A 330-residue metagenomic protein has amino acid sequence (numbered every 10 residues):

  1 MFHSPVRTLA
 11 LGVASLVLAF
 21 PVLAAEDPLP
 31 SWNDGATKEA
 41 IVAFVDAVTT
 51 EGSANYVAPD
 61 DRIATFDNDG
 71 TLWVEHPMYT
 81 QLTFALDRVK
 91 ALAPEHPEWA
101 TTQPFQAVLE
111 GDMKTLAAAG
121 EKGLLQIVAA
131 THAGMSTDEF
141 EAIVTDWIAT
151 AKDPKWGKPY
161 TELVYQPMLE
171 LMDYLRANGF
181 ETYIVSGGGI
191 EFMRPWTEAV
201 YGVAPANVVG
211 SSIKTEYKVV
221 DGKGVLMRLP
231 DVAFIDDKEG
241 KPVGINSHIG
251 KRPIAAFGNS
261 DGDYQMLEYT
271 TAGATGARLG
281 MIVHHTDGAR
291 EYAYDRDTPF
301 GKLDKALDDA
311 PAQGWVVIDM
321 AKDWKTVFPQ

Functional and structural regions predicted by a protein language model:
F2-S4, V13-L16, L23-N68, K90 (+2 more regions): Non-catalytic pre-domain segments flanking phosphatase-related domains
R7: Conserved binding/catalytic microenvironments
A25, M78, T83-E162, Q166: A metal-dependent, Asp-based hydrolase signature
A25-W32, A36-V42, D46, D61 (+2 more regions): C-terminal cap/substrate-recognition subdomain and adjoining C-terminal extension of metal-dependent phosphatase-like
T50-G52, W73-E75, Y217-K218: Short, solvent-exposed loop/turn elements at domain surfaces
R62-P77, L267: Asp-based phosphoryl-transfer active-site loop
E75-M78, T83-L86, P195-W196, Y269: Short, solvent-exposed loop/turn and secondary-structure capping segments
